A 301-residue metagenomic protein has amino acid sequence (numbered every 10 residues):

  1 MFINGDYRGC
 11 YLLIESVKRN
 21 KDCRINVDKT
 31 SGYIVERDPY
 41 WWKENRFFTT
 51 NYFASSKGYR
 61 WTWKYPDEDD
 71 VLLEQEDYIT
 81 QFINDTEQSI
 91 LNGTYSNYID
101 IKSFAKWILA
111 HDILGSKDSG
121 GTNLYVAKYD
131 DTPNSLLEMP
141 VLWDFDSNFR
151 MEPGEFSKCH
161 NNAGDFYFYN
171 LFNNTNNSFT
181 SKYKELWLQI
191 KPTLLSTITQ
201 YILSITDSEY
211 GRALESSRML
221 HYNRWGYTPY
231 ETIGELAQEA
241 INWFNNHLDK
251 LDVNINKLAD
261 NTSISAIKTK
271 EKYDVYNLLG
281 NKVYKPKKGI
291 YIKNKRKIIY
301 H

Functional and structural regions predicted by a protein language model:
I3-L109, K117, T206: Internal "kinase-insert"/substrate-recognition segments embedded within catalytic cores of ATP-dependent enzymes
D6, N134-S135, N281, R296: Residue-level signal for well-ordered, solvent-exposed loop/turn and beta-edge residues enriched in charged/polar side
K64-G121, A127-Y129, N134-N261: Middle-to-C-terminal accessory/interaction subdomains
V253-L279: Residue-level detector of functionally pivotal "anchor" positions at catalytic/ligand-binding pockets or at interdomain
I290-H301: C-terminal tail/sorting-segment detector
